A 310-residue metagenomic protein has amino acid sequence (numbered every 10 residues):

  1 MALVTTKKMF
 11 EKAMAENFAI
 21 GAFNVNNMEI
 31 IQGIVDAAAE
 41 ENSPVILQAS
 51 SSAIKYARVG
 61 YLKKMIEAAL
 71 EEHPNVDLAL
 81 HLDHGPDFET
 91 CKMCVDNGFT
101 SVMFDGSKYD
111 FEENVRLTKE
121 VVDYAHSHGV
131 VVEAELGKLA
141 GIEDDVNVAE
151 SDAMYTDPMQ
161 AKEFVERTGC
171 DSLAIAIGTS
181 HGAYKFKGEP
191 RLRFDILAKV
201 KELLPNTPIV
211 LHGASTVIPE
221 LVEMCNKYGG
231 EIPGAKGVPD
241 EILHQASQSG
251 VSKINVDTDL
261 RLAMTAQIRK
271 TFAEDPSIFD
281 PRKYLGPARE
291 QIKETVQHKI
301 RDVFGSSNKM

Functional and structural regions predicted by a protein language model:
M1-V4, M310: Basic/polar N-terminal segments that are highly enriched at the extreme N-terminus, encompassing both cleavable
L3-T6, V59, T265, V296: Alpha-helix initiation and N-capping motif
V4-K12, N27-Q48, S52-A53, G60-N75 (+7 more regions): Alpha/beta enzyme core
T5-G21, I278-K283: Generic N-terminal amphipathic, Lys/Arg-enriched alpha-helix
F18-N26, S50-I54, K283, P287: A short N-terminal beta->alpha junction/helix N-cap motif
I20-N24, A79-H81, M103, I209-L211 (+2 more regions): Short catalytic-loop micro-motif centered on adjacent basic/acidic residues
S215-V217: Gly/Ser/Thr-rich loops at beta-strand to alpha-helix junctions that form or flank small-molecule/cofactor-binding
K227-Y228, I232, V238-M310: C-terminal alpha-helical cap/extension of soluble enzyme domains
